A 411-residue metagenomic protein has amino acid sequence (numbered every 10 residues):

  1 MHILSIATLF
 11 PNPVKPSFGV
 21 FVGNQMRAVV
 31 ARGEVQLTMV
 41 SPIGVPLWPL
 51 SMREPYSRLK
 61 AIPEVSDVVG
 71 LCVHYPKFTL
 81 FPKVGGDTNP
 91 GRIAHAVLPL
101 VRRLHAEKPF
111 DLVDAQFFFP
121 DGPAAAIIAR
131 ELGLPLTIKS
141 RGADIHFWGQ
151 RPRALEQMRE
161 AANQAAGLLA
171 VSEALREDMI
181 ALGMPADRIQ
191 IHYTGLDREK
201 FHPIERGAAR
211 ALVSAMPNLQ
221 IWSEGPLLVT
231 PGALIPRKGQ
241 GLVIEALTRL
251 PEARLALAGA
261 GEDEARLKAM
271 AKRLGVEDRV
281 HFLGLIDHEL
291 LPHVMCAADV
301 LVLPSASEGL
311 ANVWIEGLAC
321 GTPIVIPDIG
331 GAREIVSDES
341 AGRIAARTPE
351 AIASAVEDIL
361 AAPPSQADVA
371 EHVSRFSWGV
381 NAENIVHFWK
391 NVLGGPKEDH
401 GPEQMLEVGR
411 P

Functional and structural regions predicted by a protein language model:
M1-A61, S66-D67, H400, E407-P411: N-terminal subdomain of nucleotide-sugar transferases
V20, P123, P226-R249, E262-K268: A conserved mid-protein helix/loop that constitutes part of the nucleotide-sugar donor-binding site
I43, A174, G195: Carbohydrate-associated surface elements
S57-I62, H202-I221, Q366-D368: A short helix/loop element that forms part of the nucleotide-sugar donor recognition site in Leloir-type
L285-I286, H293-A298: Short alpha-helical donor nucleotide-sugar binding micro-motif in glycosyltransferases
A306: Aromatic "clamp/platform" in nucleotide-sugar-dependent glycosyltransferases that forms part of the donor/acceptor
P323-I326: Short hydrophobic beta-strand element within catalytic cores of glycosyltransferases and related nucleotide-activated
D338-P349, D358-P363: Conserved acidic donor-binding segment of nucleotide-sugar-dependent glycosyltransferases
